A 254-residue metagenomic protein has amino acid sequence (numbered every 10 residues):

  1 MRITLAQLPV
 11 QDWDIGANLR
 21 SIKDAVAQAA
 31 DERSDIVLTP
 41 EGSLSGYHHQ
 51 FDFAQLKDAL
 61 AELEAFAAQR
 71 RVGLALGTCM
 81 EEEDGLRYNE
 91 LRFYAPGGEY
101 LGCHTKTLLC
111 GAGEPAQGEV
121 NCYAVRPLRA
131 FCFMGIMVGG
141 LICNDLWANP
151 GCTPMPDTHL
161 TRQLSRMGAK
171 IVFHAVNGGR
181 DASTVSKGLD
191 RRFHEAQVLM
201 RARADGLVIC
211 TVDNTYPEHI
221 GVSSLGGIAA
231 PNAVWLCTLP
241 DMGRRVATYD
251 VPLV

Functional and structural regions predicted by a protein language model:
M1-L5: Extreme N-terminal starter segment of soluble prokaryotic enzymes
Q7-W13: Short polar catalytic/cofactor-binding loops
L8, P40-G42, G77-M80, I142-N144 (+2 more regions): Active-site-proximal beta-strand/loop segments in catalytic clefts of secreted hydrolases
I15, K23-G97, A112, G178-V208: Cys-nucleophile CN-hydrolase/nitrilase-fold catalytic domain and related Cys-dependent amidase chemistry that acts on
I15-K23, P154-D157: Short amphipathic alpha-helical segment that frequently serves as the phosphate-/nucleotide-binding helix
L56-A75, W147-R244: CN hydrolase (nitrilase-like) catalytic-core segments centered on the catalytic cysteine and neighboring Lys/Glu
E83-I171, T248-L253: Active-site catalytic loop in hydrolytic enzyme cores
